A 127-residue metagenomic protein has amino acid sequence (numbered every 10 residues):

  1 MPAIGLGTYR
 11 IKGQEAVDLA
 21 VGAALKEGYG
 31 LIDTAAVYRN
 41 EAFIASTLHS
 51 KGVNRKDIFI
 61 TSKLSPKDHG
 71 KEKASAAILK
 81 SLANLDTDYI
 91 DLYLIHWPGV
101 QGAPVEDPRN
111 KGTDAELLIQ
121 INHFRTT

Functional and structural regions predicted by a protein language model:
M1-I58, S75-A76, D88, H123-T126: N-terminal binding-site loop/beta-alpha segment at the start of enzyme catalytic domains that lines or forms
I11, R39, S65-K67, V100: Short, solvent-exposed loop/turn segments at secondary-structure junctions
K12, S75-T127: Glycine/proline-rich, positively charged, aromatic-decorated active-site loop/lid region on the catalytic face
S50-K51, G70, D107: Alpha-helix boundary/capping detector
R55-D68, D91-P98: A short, structured active-site edge motif that brings together acidic residues
K67-A77: Short phosphate-binding loop-to-helix
